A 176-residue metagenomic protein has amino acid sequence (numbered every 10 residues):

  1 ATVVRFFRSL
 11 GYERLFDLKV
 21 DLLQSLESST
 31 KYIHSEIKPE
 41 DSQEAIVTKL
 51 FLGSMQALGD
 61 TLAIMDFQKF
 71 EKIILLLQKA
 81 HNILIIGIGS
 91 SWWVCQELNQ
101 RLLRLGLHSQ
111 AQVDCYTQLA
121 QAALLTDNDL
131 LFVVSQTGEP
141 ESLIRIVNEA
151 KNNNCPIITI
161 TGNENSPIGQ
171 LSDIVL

Functional and structural regions predicted by a protein language model:
A1-K69: HTH-adjacent hinge/linker in prokaryotic transcriptional regulators
F6, L10-L18, K72, L84-I86 (+2 more regions): Broad hydrophobic/π-residue packing in well-ordered secondary structure
L18, I33, K72-I73, W92 (+1 more regions): Residue-level detector of alpha-helical recognition elements and their boundaries
Q68-A80: Glycine-rich phosphate/diphosphate-binding loops that line cofactor/substrate pockets in enzymes
Q78-L176: Glycine-rich phosphate-binding loops that contact phosphosugars or nucleotide phosphates
